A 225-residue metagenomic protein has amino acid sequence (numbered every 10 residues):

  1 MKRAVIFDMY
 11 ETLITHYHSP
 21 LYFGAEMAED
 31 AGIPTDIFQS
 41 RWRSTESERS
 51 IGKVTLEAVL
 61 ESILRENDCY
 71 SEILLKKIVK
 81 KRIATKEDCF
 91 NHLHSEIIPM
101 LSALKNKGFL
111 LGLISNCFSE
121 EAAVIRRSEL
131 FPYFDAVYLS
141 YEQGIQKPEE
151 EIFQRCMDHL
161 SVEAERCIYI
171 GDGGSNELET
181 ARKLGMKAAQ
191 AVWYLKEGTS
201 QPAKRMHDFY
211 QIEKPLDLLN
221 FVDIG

Functional and structural regions predicted by a protein language model:
M1-V5, I33, I98, S102-K105 (+1 more regions): Asp-based, Mg2+/Mn2+-dependent phosphohydrolase catalytic module
K2-P99, N106-K107, A123: N-terminal helical cap/lid subdomain that shapes the substrate entry/recognition surface in HAD-like hydrolases
